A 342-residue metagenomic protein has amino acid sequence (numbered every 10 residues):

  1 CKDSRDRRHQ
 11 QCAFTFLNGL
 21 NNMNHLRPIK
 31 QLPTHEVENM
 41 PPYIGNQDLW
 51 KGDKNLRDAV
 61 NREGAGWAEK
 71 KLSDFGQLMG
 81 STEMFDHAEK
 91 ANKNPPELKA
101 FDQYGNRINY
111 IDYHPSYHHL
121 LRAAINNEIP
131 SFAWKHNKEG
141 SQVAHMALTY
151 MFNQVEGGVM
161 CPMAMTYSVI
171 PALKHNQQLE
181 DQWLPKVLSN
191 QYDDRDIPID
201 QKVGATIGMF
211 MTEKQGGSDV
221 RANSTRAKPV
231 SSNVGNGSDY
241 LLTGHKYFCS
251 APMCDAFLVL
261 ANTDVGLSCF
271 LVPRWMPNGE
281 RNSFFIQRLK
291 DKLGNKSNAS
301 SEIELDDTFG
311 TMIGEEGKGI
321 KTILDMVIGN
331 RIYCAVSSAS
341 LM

Functional and structural regions predicted by a protein language model:
N22-K138: Extended, charge-enriched "interface" segments that sit outside catalytic cores
N106-P198, S250-A251, C334: Internal helix-loop-helix
L179-T225, P229-V230, G235-S238: Internal maturation/activation junctions in enzymes
G237-S283: A short core secondary-structure module
N278-E280, E302-R331: A glycine-rich, basic-preceded beta-loop-alpha segment at the flavin cofactor/substrate interface of flavin-utilizing
E280-D306: Flexible, small-/acidic-enriched active-site or ligand-binding loops
R331-M342: Extended amphipathic alpha-helical segments enriched in small hydrophobics
